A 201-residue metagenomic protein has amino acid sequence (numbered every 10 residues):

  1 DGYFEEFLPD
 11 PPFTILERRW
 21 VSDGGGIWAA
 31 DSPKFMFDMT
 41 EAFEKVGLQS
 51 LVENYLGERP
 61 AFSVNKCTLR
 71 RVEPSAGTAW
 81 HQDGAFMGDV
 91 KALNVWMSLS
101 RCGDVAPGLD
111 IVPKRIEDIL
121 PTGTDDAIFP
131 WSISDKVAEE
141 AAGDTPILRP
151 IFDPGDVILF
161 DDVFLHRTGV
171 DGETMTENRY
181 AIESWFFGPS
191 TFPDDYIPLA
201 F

Functional and structural regions predicted by a protein language model:
D1-A79: Non-heme Fe(II)-dependent double-stranded beta-helix
F4, L8, F13, G123-T124 (+2 more regions): Non-heme Fe(II)/2-oxoglutarate
A61-V64, N94, G108-I111, L159-F160 (+1 more regions): A structural signal for short, well-ordered beta-strand segments and their strand-loop junctions that often border
L69-D83, R101, D162-R167: Conserved short histidine dyad/triad with adjacent acidic residue
P74, V112-I119, W185-T191: Short edge-strand/loop segments of extracellular domains
W80, V112, F201: Single, functionally critical "micro-switch" positions that shape active/binding sites and transmembrane helices
H81, M87-D104, I151-P154, L159 (+1 more regions): Short, conserved beta-strand element in jelly-roll/cupin
C102-L165: Double-stranded beta-helix
